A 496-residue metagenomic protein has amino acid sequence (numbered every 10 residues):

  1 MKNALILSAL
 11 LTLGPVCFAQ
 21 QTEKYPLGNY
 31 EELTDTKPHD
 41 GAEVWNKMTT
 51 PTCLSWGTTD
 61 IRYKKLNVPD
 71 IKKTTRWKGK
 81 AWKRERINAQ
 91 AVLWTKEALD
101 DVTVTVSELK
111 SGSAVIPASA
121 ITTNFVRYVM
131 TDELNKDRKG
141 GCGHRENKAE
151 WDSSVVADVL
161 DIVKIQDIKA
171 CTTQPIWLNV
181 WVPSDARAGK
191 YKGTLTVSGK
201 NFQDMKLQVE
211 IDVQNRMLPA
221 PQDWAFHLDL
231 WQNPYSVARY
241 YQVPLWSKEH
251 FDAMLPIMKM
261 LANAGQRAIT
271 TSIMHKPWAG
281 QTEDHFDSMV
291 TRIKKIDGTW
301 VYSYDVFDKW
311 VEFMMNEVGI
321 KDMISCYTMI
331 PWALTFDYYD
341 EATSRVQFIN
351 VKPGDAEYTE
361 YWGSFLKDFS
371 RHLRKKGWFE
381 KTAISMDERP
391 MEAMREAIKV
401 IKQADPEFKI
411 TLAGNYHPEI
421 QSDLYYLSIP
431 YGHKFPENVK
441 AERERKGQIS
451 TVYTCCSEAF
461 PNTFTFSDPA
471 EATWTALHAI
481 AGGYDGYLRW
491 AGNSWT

Functional and structural regions predicted by a protein language model:
A4-G14: Sec-dependent N-terminal signal peptides
A19-A279, W378-F379: Mature N-terminal, pre-catalytic/accessory segment of carbohydrate-active enzymes
K83, R187, D252-A253, D305-V306 (+3 more regions): Short, glycine/acidic-rich beta->alpha junctions
W151-D152, L160, W181, Y191-G199 (+3 more regions): Aromatic-lined carbohydrate-binding surfaces of glycoside hydrolases
S325, K409-T411, T451: Structural detector of well-ordered beta-strand residues that form the stable sheet scaffold of enzyme domains
F408-K434: Aromatic- and acid-rich polysaccharide-binding/catalytic face of secreted or lumenal carbohydrate-active enzymes
Y426-T496: Catalytic-core region of carbohydrate-active enzymes that cleave or remodel glycosidic bonds
